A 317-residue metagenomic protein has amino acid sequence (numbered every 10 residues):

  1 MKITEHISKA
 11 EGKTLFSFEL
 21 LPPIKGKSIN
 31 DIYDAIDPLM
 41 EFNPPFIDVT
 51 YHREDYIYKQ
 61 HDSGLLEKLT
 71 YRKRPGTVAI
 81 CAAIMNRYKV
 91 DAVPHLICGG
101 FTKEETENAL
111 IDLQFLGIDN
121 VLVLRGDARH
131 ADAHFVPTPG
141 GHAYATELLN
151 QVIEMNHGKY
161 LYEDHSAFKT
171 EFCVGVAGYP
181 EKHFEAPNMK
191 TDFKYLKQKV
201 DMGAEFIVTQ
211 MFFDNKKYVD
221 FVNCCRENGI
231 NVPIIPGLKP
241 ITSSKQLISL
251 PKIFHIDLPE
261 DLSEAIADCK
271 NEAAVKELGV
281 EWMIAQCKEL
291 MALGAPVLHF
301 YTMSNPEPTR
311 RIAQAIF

Functional and structural regions predicted by a protein language model:
M1-V49: Conserved N-terminal beta1-alpha1 strand-loop-helix module at the mouth
L15-Y33, D91-E104, C173-T191, A267-E281: Active-site mouth loops of central-metabolism enzymes
E19, I47, L113, K199 (+3 more regions): Conserved, mostly hydrophobic/aromatic
F42-P75, R129-G140, A204-D220, M303-P306: Glycine-rich, proline-tolerant flexible connector loops at the mouths of alpha/beta enzymes
T102-F115, T191-Y195, D220-N223, S243-S249 (+1 more regions): Catalytic cores of alpha/beta
K103-N150: Flexible, glycine-rich active-site loops centered on histidine and acidic residues that chelate a metal or position
G126, P139-E171, V176-E185, D192 (+4 more regions): Active-site pocket-lining/capping segments in soluble small-molecule metabolic enzymes
